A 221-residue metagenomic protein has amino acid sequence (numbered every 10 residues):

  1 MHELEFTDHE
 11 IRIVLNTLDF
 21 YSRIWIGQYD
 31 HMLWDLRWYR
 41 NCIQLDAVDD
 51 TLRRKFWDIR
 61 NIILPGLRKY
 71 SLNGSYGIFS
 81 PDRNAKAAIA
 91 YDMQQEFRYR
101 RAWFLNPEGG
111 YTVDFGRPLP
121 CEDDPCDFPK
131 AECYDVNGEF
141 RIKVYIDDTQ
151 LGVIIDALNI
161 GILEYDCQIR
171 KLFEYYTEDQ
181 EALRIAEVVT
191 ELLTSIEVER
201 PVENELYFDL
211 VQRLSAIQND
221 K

Functional and structural regions predicted by a protein language model:
M1-K221: Positively charged, low-complexity terminal tracts and the immediately adjacent first secondary-structure elements
